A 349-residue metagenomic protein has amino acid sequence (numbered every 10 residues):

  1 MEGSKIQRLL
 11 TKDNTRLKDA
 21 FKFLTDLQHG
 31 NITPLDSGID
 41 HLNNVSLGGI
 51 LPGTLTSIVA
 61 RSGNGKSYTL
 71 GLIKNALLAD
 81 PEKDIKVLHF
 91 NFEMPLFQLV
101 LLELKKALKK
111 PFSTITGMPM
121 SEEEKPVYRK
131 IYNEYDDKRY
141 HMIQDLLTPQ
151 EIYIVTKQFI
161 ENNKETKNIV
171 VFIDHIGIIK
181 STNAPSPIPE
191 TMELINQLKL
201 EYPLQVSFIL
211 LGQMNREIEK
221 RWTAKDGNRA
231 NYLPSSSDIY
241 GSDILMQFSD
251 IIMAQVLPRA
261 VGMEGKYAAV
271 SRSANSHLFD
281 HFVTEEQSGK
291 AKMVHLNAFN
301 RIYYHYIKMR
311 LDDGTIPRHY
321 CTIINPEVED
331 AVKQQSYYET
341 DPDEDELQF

Functional and structural regions predicted by a protein language model:
M1-K18, K22, S113-I115, Q150-V171 (+2 more regions): C-terminal regions of RecA-like/P-loop NTPase motor modules
E2-K110, L347-F349: The Walker A/P-loop phosphate-binding site
S37, N44, A79-K167, R229: Cytosolic-facing regulatory segments adjacent to core modules
S57, M142, V170-I173, I209 (+1 more regions): Structural motif
N64-K66, P95-L99, P149, I178-T182 (+3 more regions): Flexible loop/turn segments at secondary-structure boundaries
I73, Q98-E103, V155, L194 (+1 more regions): Alpha-helical scaffold elements adjacent to nucleotide-binding pockets in ATP/GTP-utilizing enzyme cores
H89, F172-I173, Q205-Q213: Structural recognition of the conserved hydrophobic beta-strand(s) that form the central parallel beta-sheet of P-loop
Y140-L200: Phosphate-binding/switch loop-helix module in NTP-utilizing enzymes
